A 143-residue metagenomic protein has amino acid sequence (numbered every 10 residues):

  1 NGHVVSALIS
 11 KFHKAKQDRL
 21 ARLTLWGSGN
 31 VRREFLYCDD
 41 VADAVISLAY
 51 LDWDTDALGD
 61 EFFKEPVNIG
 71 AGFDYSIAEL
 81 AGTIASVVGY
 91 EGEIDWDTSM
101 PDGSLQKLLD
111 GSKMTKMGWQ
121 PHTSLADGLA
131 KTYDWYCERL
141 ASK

Functional and structural regions predicted by a protein language model:
L8, K14-K143: C-terminal substrate-binding subdomain of Rossmann-fold SDR/epimerase-dehydratase oxidoreductases
